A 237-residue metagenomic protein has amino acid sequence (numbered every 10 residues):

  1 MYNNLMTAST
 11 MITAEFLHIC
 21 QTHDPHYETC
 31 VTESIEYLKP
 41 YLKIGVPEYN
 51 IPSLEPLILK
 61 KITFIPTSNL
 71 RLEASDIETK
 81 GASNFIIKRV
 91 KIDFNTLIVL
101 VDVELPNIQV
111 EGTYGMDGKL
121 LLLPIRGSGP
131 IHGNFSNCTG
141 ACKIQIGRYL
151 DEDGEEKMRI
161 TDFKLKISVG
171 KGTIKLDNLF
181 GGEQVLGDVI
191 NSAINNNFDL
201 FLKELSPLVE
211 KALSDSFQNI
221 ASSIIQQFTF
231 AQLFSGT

Functional and structural regions predicted by a protein language model:
M1-E15: Cleavable N-terminal signal peptides of Sec/SRP-targeted secreted and luminal proteins
N3-L5, I77, F163, N178: Short linear motifs in intrinsically disordered/low-complexity regions
M11-G172: Hydrophobic-cavity lipid-handling domains and compact docking modules
I12, F16-I19, F217-T237: C-terminal helix/juxtamembrane-tail motif
I35-L42, V46, I194-F198, L202 (+1 more regions): Sec/Tat-exported extracytoplasmic proteins
P52, P56, K60, S128 (+4 more regions): Residue-level signal for alpha-helical context at structural boundaries
K143-G154, Q184, L205-L208, L233-F234: Noncatalytic linker/hinge segments flanking ATPase motor cores
E156-L213: Extended amphipathic ligand-handling, pore-lining, and cofactor/metal-binding catalytic surfaces
